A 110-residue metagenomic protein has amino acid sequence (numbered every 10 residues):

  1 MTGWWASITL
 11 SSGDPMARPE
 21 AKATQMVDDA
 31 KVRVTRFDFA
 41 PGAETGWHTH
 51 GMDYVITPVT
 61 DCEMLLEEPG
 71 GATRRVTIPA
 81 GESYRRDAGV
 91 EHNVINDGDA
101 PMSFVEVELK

Functional and structural regions predicted by a protein language model:
W4-W5: Tryptophan (W) side chains
P19-W47, D53-I56, V107: A short glycine-rich, His/Asp/Glu-containing loop-to-beta-strand
T45-W47, L65-L66, E91-G98: Short beta-strand His + acidic residue motifs that chelate non-heme Fe in jelly-roll/DSBH and cupin folds
H50-G70: Glycine- and acidic-residue-biased ligand/ion/polar-headgroup-sensing regions
A72-A88: Short acidic-glycine-tyrosine-enriched beta hairpin
G89-K110: Ligand-binding loop in jelly-roll beta-barrel domains
